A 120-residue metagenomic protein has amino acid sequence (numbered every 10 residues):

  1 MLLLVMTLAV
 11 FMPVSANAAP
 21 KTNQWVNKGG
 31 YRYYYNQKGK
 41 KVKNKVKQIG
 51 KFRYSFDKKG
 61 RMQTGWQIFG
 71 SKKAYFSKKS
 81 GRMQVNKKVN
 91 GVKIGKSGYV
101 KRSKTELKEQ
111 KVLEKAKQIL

Functional and structural regions predicted by a protein language model:
M1-I119: Extracellular adhesion/carbohydrate-binding repeat motifs centered on closely spaced tryptophans
